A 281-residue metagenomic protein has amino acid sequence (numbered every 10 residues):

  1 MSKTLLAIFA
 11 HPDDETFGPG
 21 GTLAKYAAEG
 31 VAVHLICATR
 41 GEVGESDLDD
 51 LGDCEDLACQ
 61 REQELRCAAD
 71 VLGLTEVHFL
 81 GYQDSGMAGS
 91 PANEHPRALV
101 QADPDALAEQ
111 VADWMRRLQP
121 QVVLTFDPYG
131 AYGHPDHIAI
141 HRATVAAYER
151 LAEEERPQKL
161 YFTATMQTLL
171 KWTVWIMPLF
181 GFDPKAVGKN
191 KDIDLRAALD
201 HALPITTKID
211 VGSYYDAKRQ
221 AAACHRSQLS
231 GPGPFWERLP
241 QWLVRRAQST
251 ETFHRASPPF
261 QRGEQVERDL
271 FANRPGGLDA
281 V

Functional and structural regions predicted by a protein language model:
M1-Q119, A146-E153, H254, R262-G263: Active-site rim/loop-helix segments in enzyme catalytic domains that contact anionic ligands
S2-L6, S90-N93, R97, Q101-V281: Metal-dependent de-N-acetylase/amidase catalytic core
